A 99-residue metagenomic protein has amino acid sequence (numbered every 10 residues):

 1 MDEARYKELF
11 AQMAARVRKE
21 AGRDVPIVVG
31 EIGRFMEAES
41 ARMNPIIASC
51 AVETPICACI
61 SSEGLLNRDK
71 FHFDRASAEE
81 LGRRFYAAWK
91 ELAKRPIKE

Functional and structural regions predicted by a protein language model:
M1-E99: Cell-envelope and extracellular/periplasmic
